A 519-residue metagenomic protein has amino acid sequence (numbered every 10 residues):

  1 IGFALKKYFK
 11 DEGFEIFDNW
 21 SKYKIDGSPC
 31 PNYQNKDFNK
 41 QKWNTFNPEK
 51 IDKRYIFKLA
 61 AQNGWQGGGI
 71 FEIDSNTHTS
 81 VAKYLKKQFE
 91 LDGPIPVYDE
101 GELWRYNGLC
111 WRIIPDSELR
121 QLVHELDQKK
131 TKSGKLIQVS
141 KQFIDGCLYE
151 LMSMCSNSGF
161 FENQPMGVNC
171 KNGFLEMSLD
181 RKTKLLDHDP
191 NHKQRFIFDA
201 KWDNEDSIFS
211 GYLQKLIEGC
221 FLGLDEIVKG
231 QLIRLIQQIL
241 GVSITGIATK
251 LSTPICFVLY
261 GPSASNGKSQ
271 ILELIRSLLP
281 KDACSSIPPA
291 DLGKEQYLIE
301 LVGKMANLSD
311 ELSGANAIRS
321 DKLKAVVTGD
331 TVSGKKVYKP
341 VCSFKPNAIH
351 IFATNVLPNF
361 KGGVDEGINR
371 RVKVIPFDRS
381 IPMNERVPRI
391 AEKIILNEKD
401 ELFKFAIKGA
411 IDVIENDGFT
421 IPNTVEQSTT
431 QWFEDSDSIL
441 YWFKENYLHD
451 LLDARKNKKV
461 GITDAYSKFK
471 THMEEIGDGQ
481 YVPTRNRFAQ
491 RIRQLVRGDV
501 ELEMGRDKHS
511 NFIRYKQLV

Functional and structural regions predicted by a protein language model:
I1-E72, E100-K130: Modules that initiate DNA replication and primer synthesis
I1-N19, I70-L85, Q431, D435-K444: Long, charged low-complexity interaction segments
I1-Y8, D92-S117, F174-M305, K373-P376 (+4 more regions): P-loop NTPase catalytic core of nucleic-acid-dependent motor ATPases
Q34-F71, L440-L451, Q490-V519: C-terminal engagement modules used by replication, chromatin/transcription, nuclear envelope/ESCRT, and ubiquitin
F71-K201, P483: Intein modules and their embedded homing endonuclease domains
G134, Q138, Q142-D145, L279-K281 (+8 more regions): Positively charged interface segments
Y297-K339: Conserved nucleotide-sensing/catalytic segment adjacent to the nucleotide-binding pocket in NTP-handling enzymes
D412-K456: Conserved alpha/beta core segments of nucleic-acid transaction machinery
